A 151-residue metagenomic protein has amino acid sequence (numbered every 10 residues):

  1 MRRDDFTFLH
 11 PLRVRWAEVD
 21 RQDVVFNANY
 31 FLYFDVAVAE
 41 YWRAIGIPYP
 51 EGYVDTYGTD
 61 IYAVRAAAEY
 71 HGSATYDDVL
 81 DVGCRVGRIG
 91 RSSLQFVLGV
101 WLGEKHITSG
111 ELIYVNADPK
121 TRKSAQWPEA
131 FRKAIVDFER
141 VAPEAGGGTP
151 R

Functional and structural regions predicted by a protein language model:
M1-D81, G87-R151: Terminal targeting signals and extreme-terminal segments of soluble enzymes
